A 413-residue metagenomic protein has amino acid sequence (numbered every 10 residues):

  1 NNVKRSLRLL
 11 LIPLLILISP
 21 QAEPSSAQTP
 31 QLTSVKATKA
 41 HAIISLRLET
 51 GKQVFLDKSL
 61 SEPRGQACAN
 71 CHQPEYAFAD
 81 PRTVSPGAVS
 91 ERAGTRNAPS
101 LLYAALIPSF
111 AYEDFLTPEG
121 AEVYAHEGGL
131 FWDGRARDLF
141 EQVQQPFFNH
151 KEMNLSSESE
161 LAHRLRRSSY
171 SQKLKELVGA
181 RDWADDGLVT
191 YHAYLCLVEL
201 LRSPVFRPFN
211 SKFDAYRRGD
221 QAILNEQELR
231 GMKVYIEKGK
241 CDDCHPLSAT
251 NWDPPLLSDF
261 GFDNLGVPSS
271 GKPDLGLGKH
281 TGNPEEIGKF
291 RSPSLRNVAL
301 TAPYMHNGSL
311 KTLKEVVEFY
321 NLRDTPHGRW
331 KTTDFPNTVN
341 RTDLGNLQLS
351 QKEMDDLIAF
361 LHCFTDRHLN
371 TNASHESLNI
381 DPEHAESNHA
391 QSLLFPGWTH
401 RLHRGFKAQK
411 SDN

Functional and structural regions predicted by a protein language model:
N2-V54, Q145, H150, N154-L229 (+5 more regions): Post-cleavage N-terminal segment of exported redox proteins
T29-Q142, N210-T332, A373-N413: Short glycine/threonine-rich turn/loop motifs
T332-R341: Charge-dense polyanion-binding interfaces
